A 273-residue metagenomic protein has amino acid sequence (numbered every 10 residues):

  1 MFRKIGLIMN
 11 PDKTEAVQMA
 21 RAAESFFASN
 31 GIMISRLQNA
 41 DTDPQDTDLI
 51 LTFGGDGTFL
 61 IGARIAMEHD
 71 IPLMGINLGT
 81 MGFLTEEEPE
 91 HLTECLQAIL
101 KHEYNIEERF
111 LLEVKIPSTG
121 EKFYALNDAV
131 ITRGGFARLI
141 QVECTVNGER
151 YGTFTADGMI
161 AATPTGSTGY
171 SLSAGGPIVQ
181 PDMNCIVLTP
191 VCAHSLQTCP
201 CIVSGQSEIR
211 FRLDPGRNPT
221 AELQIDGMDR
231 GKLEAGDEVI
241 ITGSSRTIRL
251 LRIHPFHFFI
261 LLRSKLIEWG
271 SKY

Functional and structural regions predicted by a protein language model:
M1-L49, F53, I61, P89-E107 (+1 more regions): ATP/NTP phosphate-donor binding region
N10, L51, G55, N77 (+2 more regions): A residue-level signal for conserved active-site and pocket-lining positions in enzyme catalytic cores
T47, E108-L112, A125-N127, R138-V142 (+6 more regions): A generic structural signal for short beta-strands and their flanking turns/coil linkers
G57-A63, T168-S173: Short glycine/serine/threonine-rich phosphate/pyrophosphate-binding segments that cradle anionic phosphate groups
D70-P72: Proline-centered loop/turn at the N-terminus of a beta-strand
F83-D157: Catalytic core of DAGKc-family lipid kinases
I131, F136, N147-R150, C199-Y273: ATP/nucleoside-binding phosphotransfer catalytic cores, i.e., glycine-rich phosphate-binding loops
T153-A156, A161-Q197: Gly/Ser/Thr-rich active-site loops/lids in small-molecule metabolic enzymes that frequently grip phosphoryl groups
